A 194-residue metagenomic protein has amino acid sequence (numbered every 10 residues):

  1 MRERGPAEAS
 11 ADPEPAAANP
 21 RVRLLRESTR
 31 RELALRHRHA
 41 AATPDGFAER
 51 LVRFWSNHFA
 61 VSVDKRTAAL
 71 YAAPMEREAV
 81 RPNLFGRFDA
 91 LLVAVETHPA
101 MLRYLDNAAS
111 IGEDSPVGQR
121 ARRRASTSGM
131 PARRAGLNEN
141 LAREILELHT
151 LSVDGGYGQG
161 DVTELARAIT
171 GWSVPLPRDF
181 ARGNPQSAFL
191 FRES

Functional and structural regions predicted by a protein language model:
M1-S62, P175, F180-S194: Short, functional "switch" segments adjacent to catalytic/cofactor/reactive centers
P15-A18, L33, A68-S194: Active-site substrate-binding loop specific to GH73 endo-beta-N-acetylglucosaminidase modules in bacterial autolysins
